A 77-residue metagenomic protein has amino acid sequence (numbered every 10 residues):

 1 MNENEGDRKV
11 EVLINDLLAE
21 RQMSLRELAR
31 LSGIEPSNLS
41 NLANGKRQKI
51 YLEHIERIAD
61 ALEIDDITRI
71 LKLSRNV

Functional and structural regions predicted by a protein language model:
M1-M23: A short, Lys/Arg-rich alpha-helix, primarily the initiator
D16, N41, L71-K72: DNA-binding alpha-helical recognition surfaces that contact promoter or target DNA
L28-A29: Short alpha-helical "recognition helix" segments of helix-turn-helix
I34-Q48: Recognition helix of helix-turn-helix/homeodomain-like DNA-binding domains that insert into the DNA major groove
K46-R57: Short, basic-rich loop-to-helix N-cap that marks the start of a DNA-contacting helix
E63-V77: Short C-terminal boundary/hinge segments that cap the last helix of small helical domains
